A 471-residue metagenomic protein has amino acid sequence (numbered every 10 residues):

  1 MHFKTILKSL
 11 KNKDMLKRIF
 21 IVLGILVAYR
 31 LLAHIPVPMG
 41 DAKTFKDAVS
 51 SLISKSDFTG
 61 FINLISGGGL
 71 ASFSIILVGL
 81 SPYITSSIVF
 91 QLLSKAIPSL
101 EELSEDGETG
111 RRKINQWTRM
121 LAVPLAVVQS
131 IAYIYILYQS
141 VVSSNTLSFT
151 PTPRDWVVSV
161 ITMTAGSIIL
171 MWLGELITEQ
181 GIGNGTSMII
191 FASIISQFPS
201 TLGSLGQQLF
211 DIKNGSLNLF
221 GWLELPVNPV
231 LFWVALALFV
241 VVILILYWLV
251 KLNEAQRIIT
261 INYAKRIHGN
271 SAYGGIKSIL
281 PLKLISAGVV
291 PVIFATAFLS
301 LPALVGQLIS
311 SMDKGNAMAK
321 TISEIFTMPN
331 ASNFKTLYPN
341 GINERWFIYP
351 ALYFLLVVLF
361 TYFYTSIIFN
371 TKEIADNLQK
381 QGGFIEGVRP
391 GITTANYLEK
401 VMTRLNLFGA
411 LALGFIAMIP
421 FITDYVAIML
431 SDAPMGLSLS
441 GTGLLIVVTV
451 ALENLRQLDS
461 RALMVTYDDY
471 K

Functional and structural regions predicted by a protein language model:
M1-S104, E108-K471: N-terminal cationic and glycine-rich segments that engage phosphates or anionic surfaces
